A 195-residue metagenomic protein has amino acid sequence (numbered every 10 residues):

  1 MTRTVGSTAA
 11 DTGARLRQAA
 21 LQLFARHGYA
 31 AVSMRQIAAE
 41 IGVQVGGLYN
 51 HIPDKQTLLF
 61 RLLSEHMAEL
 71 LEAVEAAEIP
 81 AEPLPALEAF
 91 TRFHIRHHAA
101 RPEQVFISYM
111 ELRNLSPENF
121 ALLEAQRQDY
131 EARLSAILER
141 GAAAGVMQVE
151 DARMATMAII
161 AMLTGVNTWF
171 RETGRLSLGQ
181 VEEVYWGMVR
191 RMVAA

Functional and structural regions predicted by a protein language model:
M1-D11, E150: N-terminal intrinsically disordered/low-complexity leader segments
R15, A19, L23-T57, R61: Helix-turn-helix
A19-L23, F93, H97, M162: Short amphipathic alpha-helical elements of helix-turn-helix/winged-helix folds
I52, Y109-L115: Short helix-capping/turn signature of helix-turn-helix
R61, E75-E103, A155-I159: Hydrophobic alpha-helical connector segments
E65-L71, E118-A143, R153-M157, E183: Amphipathic alpha-helical packing segments from all-alpha helical-bundle domains
V105-M110, F120-A121, A142-M188: Hydrophobic/aromatic-rich alpha-helical bundle segments in the mid-to-C-terminal region
